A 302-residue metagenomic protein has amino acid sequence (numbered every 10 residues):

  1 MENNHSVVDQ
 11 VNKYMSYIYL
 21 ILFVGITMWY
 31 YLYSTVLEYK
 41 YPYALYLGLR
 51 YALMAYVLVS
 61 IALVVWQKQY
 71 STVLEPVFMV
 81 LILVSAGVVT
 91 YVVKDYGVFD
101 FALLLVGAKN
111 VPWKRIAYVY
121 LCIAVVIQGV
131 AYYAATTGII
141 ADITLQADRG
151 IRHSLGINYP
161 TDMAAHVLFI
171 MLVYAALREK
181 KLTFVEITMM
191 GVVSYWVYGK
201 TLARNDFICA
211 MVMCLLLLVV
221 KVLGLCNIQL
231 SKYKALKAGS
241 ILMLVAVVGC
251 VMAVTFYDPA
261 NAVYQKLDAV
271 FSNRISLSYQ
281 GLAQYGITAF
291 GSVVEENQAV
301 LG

Functional and structural regions predicted by a protein language model:
M1-H5: Short, intrinsically disordered terminal tails adjacent to the first/last structured region
V7-Y31, L47-A262, A283: Hydrophobic transmembrane helix bundles of membrane-integrated enzymes that assemble and modify cell-envelope
Y30-L49, A299-L301: Juxtamembrane/transmembrane-helix boundary motifs at the membrane-water interface
S272: Conserved phosphate-coordination/catalytic loops
S276-G302: TM-adjacent membrane-interface loops and short helices in multi-pass inner/ER membrane proteins
